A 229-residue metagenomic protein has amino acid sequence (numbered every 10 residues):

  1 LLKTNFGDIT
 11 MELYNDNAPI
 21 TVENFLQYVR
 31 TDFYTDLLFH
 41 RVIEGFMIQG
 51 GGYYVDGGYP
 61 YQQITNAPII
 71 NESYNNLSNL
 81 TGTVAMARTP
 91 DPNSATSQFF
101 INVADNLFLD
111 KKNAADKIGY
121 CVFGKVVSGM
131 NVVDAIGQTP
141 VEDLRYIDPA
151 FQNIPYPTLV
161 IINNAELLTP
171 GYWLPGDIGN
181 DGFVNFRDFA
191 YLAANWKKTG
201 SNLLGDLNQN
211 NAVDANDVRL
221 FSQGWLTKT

Functional and structural regions predicted by a protein language model:
L1-Y172: Cyclophilin-like peptidyl-prolyl cis-trans isomerases
P170-T229: Cellulosome-associated attachment modules in secreted, modular CAZymes
